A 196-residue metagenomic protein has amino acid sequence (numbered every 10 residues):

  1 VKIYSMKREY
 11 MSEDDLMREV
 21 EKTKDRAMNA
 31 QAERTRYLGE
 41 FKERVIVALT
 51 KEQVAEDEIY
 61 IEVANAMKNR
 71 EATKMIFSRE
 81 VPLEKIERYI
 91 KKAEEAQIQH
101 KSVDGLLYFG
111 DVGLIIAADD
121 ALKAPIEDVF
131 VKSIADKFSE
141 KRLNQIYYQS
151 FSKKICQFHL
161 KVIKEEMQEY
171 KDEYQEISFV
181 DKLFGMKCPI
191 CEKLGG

Functional and structural regions predicted by a protein language model:
M6-D57: Short, compositionally biased "basic patch" segments
E33, E58-V63, K85: Well-ordered alpha-helical segments embedded in enzymatic catalytic cores
M67-K74: Short, surface-exposed connector motifs at secondary-structure boundaries
K68, E87-I90, E94: Anion (oxyanion) recognition and catalysis
R79-K85: Acidic, metal-coordinating catalytic cores used for nucleic-acid/nucleotide bond scission and strand-transfer chemistry
K91-N144: Short basic, glycine-rich beta-strand/loop surfaces that mediate nucleic-acid
Y147-G196: Charge-patterned, long linear interaction tracts outside catalytic cores
